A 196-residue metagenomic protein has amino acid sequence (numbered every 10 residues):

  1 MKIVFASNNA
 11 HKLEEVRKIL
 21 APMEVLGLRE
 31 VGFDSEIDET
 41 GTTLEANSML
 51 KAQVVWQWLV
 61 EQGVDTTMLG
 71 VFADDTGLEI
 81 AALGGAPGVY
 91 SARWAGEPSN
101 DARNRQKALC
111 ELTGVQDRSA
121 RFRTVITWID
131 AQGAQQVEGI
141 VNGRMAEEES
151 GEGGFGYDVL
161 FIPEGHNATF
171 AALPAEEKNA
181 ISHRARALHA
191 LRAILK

Functional and structural regions predicted by a protein language model:
K2-V4, A10-K196: Anionic-ligand binding patches
